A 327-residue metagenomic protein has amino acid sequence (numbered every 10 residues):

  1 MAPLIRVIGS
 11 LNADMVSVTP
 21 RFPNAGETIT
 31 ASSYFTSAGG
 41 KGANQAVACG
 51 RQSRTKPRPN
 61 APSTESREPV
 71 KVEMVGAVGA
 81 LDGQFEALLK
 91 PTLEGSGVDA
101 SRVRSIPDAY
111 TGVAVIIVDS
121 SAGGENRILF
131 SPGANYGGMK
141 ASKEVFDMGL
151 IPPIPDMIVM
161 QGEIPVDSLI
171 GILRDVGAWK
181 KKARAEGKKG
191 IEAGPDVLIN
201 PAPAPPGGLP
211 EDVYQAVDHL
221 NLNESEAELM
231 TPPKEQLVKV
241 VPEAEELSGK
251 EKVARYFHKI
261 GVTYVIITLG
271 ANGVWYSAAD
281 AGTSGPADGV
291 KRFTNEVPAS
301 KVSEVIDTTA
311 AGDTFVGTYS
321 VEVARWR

Functional and structural regions predicted by a protein language model:
M1-E73, Q84, L88-P91, E125 (+3 more regions): Glycine-rich phosphate/adenosyl-contacting loop at the front of the ribokinase-like
M1-V7, N24, G187, P206-G207 (+2 more regions): Conserved phosphate-binding/catalytic region of the ribokinase-like
I8, Y34, V75-D82, D99-T111 (+3 more regions): Beta-strand->loop->alpha-helix junctions that form or flank phosphate-binding loops in nucleotide-handling enzymes
V47, V113-D119, G273-Y276: Short beta-strand scaffold segments in enzyme catalytic cores
E65, L81-S96, I116-V118, F130: Active-site-proximal loop->helix
A77, S101-D108, A114-G162: Conserved phosphate-binding/catalytic loop of the ribokinase/pfkB sugar-kinase fold
E144-F146, P153-K252, A271-G273, A279-D280: Conserved beta-alpha-beta core of the PfkB/ribokinase-like small-molecule kinase fold
